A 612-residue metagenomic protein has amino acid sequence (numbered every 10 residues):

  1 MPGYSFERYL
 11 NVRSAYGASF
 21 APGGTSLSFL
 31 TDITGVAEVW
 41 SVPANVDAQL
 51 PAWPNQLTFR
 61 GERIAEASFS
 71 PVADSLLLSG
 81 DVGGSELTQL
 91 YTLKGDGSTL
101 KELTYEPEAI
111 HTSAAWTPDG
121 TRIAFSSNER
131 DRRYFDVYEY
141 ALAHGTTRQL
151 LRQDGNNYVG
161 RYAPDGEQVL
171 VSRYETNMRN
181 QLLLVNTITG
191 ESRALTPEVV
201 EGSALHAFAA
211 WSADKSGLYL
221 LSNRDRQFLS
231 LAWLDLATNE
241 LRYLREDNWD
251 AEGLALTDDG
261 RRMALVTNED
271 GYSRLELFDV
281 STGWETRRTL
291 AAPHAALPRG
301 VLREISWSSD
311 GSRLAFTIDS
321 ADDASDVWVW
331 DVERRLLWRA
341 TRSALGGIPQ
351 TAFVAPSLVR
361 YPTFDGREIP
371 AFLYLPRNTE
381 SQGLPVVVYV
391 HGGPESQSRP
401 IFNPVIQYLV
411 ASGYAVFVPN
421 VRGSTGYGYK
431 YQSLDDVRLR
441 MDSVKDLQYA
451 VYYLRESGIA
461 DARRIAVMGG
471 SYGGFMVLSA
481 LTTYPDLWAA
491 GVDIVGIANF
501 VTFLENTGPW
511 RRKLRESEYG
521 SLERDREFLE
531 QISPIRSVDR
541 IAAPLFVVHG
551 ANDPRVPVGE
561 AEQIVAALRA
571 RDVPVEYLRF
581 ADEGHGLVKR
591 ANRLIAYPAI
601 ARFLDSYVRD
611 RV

Functional and structural regions predicted by a protein language model:
M1-A15, V42-A65, G83, L93-I110 (+9 more regions): Multi-bladed beta-propeller domains
G3-W40, A67: Beta-strand-rich domains and repeat architectures in extracellular enzymes and scaffolds, especially beta-propellers
A18-S26, A67-S75, A114-R122, G160-Q168 (+4 more regions): Blade-terminus and WD-like Trp-Asp/Gly-His loop motifs, strongest in beta-propeller folds
D32-A37, G83-T88, E129-F135, E175-N180 (+3 more regions): Short, solvent-exposed loop/turn segments at conserved positions within beta-propeller repeat blades
R360, D365-R377: A short loop-to-beta-strand scaffold at the N-terminal edge of the catalytic core in hydrolase folds
L375, Q382-G392: Short beta-strand element of the alpha/beta-hydrolase
P400-P419: Short amphipathic alpha-helix adjacent to the substrate-entry channel of hydrolases
V421-V612: Active-site-proximal cap/loop segments of hydrolase catalytic domains
